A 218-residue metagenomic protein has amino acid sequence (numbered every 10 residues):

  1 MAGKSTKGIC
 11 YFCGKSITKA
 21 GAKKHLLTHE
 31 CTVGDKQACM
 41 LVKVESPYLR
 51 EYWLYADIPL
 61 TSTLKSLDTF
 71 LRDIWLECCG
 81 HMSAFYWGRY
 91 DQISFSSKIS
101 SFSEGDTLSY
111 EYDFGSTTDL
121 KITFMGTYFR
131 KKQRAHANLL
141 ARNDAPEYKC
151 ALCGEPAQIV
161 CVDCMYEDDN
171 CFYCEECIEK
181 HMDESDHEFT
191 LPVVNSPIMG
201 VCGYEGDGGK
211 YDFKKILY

Functional and structural regions predicted by a protein language model:
M1-Y218: Short linear regulatory motifs enriched in tryptophan with gly/pro/ser
